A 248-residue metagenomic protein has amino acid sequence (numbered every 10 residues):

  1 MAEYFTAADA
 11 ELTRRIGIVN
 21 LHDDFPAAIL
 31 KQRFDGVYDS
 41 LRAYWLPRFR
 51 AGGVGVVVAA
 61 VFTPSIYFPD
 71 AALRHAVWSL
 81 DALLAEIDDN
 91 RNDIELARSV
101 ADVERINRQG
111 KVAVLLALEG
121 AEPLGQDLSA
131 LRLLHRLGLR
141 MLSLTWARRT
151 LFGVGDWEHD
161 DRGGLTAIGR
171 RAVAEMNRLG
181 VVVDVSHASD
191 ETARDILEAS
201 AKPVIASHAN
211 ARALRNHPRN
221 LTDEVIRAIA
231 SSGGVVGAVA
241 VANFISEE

Functional and structural regions predicted by a protein language model:
M1-D161, N216-E248: N-terminal hydrophobic targeting/anchoring segments and the immediately downstream early-domain regions of hydrolases
L144-V225, G237-F244: Active-site core of metal-dependent hydrolases
